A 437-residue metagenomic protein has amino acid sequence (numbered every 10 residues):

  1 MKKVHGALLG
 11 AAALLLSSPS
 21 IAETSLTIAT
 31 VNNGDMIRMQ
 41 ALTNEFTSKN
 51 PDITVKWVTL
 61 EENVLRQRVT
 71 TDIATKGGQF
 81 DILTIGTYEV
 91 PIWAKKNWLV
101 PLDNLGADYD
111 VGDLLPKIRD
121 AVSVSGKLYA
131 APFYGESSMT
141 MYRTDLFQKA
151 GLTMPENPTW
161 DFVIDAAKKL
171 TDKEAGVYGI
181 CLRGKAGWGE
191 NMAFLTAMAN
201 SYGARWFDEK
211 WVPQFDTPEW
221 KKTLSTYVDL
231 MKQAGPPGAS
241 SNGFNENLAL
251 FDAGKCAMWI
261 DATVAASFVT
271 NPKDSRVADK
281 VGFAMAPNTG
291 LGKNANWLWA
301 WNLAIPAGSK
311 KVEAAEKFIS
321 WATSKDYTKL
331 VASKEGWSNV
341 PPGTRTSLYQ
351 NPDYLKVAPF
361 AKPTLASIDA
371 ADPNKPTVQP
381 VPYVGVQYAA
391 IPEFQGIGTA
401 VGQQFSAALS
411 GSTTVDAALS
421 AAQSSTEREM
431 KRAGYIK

Functional and structural regions predicted by a protein language model:
E23-N33, I53-V58, D81-I82, Y129 (+2 more regions): Short, well-ordered beta-strand elements
A41-K117, A121-S123, K149-T153, L248-L250 (+2 more regions): Extracytoplasmic "Venus flytrap"/periplasmic binding protein-like
T54, Q148, P373-K437: Conserved C-terminal helix/tail region of periplasmic/extracytoplasmic solute-binding proteins
F80-D81, D110-L146, Y178, F283-A284 (+2 more regions): A structural signal for short loop-to-beta-strand junctions that line the ligand-binding cleft of periplasmic/secreted
G86-S137, D161-I164, N191, A278-P287 (+1 more regions): Hinge/lid segment of periplasmic solute-binding proteins
P91, V264-A278, T289-T399, K437: C-terminal lobe and pocket-closing loops of periplasmic/extracytoplasmic Venus-flytrap solute-binding proteins
S125-F133, S138, F162-P213, W220 (+1 more regions): Extracytoplasmic/periplasmic solute-binding protein
D165-K169, E209-S241, G282-P287: Glycine-centered hinge/linker elements that transmit conformational signals in sensory and ligand-binding systems
